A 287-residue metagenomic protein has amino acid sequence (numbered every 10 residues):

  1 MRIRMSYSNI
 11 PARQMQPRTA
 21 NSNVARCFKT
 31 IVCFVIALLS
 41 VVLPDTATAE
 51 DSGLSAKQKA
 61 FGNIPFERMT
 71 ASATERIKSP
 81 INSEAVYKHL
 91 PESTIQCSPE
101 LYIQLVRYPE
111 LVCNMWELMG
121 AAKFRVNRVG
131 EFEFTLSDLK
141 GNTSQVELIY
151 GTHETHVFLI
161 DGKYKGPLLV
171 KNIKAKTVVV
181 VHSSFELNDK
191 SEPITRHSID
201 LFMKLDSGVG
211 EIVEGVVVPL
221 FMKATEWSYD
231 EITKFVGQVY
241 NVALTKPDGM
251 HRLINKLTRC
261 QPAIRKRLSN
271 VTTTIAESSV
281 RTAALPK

Functional and structural regions predicted by a protein language model:
I3, Y7-V32: Bacterial N-terminal signal peptides that target proteins for export
T30-V42: Bacterial N-terminal signal peptides
L43-A49: Sec/Tat signal peptide C-region and signal peptidase I cleavage site
A49-G130: Hydrophobic ligand-binding cavity/cleft-lining segments
E50-M69, V180-K287: Terminal "cap-and-tail" regions of soluble proteins that handle hydrophobic small molecules
V86-P91, S98-L101, E154-H156, T177 (+1 more regions): Envelope-exposed proteins and targeting segments
L111-V112, K163-P167, K204-D206: Solvent-exposed loop/turn segments at secondary-structure junctions within structured extracellular/periplasmic domains
V126-V178: Glycine-rich portal/gate segments that line the openings of hydrophobic small-molecule binding cavities
